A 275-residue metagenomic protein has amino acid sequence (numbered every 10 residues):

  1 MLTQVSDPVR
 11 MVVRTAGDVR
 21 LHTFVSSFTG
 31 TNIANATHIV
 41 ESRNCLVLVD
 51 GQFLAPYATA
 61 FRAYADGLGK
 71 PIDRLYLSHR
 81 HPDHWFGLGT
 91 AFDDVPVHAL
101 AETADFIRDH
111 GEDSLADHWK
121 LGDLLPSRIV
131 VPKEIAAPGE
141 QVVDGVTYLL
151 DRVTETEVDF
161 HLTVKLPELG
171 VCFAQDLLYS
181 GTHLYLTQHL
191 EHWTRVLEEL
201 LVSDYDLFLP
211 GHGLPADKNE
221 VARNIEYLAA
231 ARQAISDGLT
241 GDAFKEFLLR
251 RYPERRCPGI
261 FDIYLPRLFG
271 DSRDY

Functional and structural regions predicted by a protein language model:
M1-L2, V202-L207, P215-Y275: Accessory terminal helices/loops
M1-V19, D274-Y275: Basic/polar N-terminal segments that are highly enriched at the extreme N-terminus, encompassing both cleavable
R10-A63, G67, L162-D176: Conserved beta-strand hairpin/beta-sheet module of binuclear metal-dependent hydrolase folds, prominently
G17-S26, K120-L124, D144-Y148: Short Pro/Gly-enriched beta-strand edge/turn motifs at strand-loop
S26-S27, G51-Q52, L77-H81, L100-A101 (+2 more regions): Active-site-proximal beta-strand/loop segments in catalytic clefts of secreted hydrolases
F28-G30, V130-P132, R152-E155: Short Gly/Pro-enriched turn/cap motifs at secondary-structure boundaries
L46, F53-L54, T147, V153-A231: Metallo-beta-lactamase
T59, A63-E140: Active-site HxH/HxHxD metal-binding segment of metal-dependent hydrolases
